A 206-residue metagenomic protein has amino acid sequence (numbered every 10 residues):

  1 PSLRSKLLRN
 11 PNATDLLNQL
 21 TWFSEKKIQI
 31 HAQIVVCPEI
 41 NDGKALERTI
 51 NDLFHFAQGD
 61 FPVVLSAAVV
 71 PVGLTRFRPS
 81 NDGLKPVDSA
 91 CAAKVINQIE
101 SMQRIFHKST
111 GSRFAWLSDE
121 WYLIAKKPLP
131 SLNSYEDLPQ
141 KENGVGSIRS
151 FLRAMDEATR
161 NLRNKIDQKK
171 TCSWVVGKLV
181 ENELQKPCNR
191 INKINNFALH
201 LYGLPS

Functional and structural regions predicted by a protein language model:
P1-H107, N133-Y135, P139-S150, M155: Conserved AdoMet/S-adenosylmethionine-binding subsite of the radical SAM
L3, F77-R78, A125-K126, E183-Q185: Short helix/loop capping segments that flank catalytic or ligand/cofactor-binding pockets
L8-N10, K126, N196: Glycine-centered secondary-structure boundary/capping sites
I40, L74-T75, W116-L123, V176-E183: Gly/Ser/Thr-rich loops at beta-strand to alpha-helix junctions that form or flank small-molecule/cofactor-binding
S66-P71, A115-D119, I194-S206: A generic structural motif
V95-W174, K193-I194: Hard-cation-handling environments
N161-S206: Redox- and metal-dependent alpha/beta enzyme cores, enriched for Fe-S-associated oxidoreductases and cofactor-handling
